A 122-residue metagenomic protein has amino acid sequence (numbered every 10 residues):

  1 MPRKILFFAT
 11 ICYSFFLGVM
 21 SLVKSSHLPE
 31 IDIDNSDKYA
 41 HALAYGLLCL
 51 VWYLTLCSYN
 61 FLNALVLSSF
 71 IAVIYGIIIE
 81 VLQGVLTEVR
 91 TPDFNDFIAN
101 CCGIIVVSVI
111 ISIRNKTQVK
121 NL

Functional and structural regions predicted by a protein language model:
M1-N95, C101-L122: Bulky hydrophobic segments
